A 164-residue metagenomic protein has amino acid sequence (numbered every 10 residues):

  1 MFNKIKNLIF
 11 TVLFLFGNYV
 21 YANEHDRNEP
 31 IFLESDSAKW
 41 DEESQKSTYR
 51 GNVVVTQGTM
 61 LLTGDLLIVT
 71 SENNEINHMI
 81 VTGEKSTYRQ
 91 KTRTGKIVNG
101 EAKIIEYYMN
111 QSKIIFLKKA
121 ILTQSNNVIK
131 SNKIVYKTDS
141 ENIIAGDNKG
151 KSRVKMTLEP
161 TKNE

Functional and structural regions predicted by a protein language model:
M1-E164: Mature-chain termini and adjacent capping regions
